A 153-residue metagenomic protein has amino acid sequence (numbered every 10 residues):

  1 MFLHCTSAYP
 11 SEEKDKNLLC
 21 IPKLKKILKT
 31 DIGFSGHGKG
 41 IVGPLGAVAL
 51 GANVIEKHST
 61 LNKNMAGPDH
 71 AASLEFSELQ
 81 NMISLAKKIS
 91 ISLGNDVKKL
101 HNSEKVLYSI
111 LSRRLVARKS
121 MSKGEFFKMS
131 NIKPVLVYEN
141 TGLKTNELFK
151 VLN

Functional and structural regions predicted by a protein language model:
M1-N153: Catalytic cores and adjacent flexible loops of soluble metabolic enzymes that perform enolate/carbanion chemistry on
